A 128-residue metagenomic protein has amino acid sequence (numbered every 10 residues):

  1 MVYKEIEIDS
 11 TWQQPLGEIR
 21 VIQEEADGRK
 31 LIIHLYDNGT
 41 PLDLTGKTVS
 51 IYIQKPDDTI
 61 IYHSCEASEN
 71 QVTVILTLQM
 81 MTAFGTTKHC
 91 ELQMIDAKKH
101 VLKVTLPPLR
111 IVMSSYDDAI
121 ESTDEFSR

Functional and structural regions predicted by a protein language model:
M1-A119: N-terminal assembly/attachment segments of tailed bacteriophage virion structural proteins
I120-R128: Compositionally biased low-complexity segments at domain edges in trafficked proteins and select soluble regulators
